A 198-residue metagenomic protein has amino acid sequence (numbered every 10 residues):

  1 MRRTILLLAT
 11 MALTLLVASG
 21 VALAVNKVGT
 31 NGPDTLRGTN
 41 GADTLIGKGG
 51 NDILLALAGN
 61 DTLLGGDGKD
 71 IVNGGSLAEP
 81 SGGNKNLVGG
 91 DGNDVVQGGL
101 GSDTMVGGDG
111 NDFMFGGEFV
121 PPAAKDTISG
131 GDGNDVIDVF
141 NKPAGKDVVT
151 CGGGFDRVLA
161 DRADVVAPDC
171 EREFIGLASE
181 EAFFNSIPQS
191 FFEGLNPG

Functional and structural regions predicted by a protein language model:
M1-T4, A9: Positively charged n-region of N-terminal signal peptides that target proteins for export
L8-V17: Bacterial N-terminal signal peptides
S19-N26: Sec/Tat signal peptide C-region and signal peptidase I cleavage site
K27-G29, S179: Disulfide-bonded cysteine-rich modules in secreted/extracellular proteins, activating on the conserved Cys frameworks
G29-G32, G38, G47-G49, A56-A58 (+10 more regions): Glycine-centered beta-turn/loop sites at beta-strand termini
P33, A42, N51, N60 (+9 more regions): Consensus positions within tandem repeat domains that build extended binding/scaffold surfaces
F140-E181: Leucine-rich solenoid repeat scaffolds
A178-G198: Composition-driven, intrinsically disordered low-complexity tracts enriched in small residues
